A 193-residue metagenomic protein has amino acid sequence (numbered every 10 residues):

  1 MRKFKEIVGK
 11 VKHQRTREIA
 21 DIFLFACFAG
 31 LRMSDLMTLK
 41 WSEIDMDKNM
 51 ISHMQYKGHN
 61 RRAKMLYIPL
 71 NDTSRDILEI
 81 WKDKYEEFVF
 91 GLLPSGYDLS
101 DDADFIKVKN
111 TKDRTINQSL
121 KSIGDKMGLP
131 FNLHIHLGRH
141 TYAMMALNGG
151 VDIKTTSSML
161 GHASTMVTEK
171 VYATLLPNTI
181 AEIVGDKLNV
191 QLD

Functional and structural regions predicted by a protein language model:
M1-R17: Long, amphipathic, Lys/Arg-enriched alpha-helical "connector/arm" segment
K5-E6, T38-I80: Conserved tyrosine-mediated DNA breakage-rejoining catalytic core shared by Y-recombinases
K5-G9, E79, K121-G128: Amphipathic, well-packed alpha-helical segments that form the structural scaffold of globular domains
V11-R15, M54-P69, D102-K112, P130-L137 (+1 more regions): Short, contiguous acidic/charged loop-to-helix segments that flank catalytic cores in large enzymes
L24, F28-D35, S122, L137-A163 (+2 more regions): C-terminal catalytic core of tyrosine-transesterase DNA break-rejoin enzymes
Q55-H59, S95-G96, L160-G185: Catalytic-site neighborhood detector that most strongly recognizes the C-terminal catalytic loop/helix of tyrosine
H59-I80, E87-S122: C-terminal catalytic core of Y-nucleophile DNA break-rejoin enzymes
A63-I68, I80, T174-D193: DNA/chromatin major-groove-contacting recognition/catalytic segments
